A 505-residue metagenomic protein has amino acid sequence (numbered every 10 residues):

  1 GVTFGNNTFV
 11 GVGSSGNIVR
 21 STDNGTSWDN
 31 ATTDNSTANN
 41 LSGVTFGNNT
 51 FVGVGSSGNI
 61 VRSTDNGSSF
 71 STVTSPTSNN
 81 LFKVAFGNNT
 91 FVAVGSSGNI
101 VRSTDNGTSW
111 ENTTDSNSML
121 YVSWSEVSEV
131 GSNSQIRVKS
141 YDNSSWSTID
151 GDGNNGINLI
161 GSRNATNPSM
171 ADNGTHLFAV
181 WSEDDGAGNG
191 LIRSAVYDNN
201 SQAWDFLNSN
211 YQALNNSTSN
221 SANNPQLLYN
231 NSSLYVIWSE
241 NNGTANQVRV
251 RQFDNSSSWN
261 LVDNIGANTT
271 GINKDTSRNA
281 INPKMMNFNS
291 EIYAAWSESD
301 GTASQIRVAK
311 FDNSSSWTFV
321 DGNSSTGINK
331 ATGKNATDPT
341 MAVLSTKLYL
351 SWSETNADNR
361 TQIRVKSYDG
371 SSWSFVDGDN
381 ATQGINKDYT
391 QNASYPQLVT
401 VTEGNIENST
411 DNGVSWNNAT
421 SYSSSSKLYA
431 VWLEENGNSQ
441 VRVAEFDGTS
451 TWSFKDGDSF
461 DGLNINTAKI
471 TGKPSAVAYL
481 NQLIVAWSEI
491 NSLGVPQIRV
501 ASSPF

Functional and structural regions predicted by a protein language model:
G1-G5, F9, G13, T33 (+5 more regions): Extracellular, repeat-based ectodomains that mediate carbohydrate processing or recognition
G16-I18, G58-I60, G98-I100: Loop/turn residues immediately N-terminal
D23, D65, D105, D411: Acidic carboxylate motifs that coordinate Ca2+ or other divalent cations, activating on Asp/Glu
D34-T45, P76-A85: Short coil-to-beta transitions that initiate beta-strands within beta-rich domains
